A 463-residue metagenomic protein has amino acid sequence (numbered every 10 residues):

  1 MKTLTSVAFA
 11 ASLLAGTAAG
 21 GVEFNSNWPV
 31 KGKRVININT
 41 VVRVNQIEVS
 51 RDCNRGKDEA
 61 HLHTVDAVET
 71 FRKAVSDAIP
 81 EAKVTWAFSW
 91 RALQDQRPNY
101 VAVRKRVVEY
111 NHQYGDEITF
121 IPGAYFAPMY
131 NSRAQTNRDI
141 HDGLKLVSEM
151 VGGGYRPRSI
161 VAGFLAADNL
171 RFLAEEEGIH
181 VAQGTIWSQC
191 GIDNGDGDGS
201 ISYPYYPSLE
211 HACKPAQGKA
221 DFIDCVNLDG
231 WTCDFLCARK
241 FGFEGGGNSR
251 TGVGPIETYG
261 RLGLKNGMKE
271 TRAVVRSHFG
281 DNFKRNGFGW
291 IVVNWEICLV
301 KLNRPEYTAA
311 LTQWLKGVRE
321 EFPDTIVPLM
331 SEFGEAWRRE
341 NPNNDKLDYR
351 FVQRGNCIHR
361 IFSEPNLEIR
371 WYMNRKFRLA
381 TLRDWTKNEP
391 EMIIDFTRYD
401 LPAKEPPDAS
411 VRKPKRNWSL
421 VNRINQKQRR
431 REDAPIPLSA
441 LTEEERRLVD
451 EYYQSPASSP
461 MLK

Functional and structural regions predicted by a protein language model:
M1-V7: Bacterial N-terminal signal peptides that target proteins for export
V7-G16: Bacterial N-terminal signal peptides
V22-R106, W290-W295, L367-W371, T381-R383 (+1 more regions): Active-site beta->alpha N-cap acidic-glycine motif
R43-I47, G56-L62, D66, T70-A78 (+1 more regions): Catalytic grooves of carbohydrate-active enzymes
A82, A87-L165, I223-E257, R285-L299 (+3 more regions): Metal-dependent polysaccharide deacetylase catalytic core of the NodB/CE4 family, i.e., the active-site-bearing domain
V101-Q113, E149-G152, L170-Q183, Q313-K316 (+1 more regions): Short, surface-exposed basic-aromatic patches at helix termini and helix-loop junctions that form
R158-G287, L347-S363, E368: Active-site-adjacent pocket scaffolds in enzyme catalytic domains
D384-L462: Acidic-aromatic substrate-binding/catalytic surfaces of carbohydrate-active enzymes
